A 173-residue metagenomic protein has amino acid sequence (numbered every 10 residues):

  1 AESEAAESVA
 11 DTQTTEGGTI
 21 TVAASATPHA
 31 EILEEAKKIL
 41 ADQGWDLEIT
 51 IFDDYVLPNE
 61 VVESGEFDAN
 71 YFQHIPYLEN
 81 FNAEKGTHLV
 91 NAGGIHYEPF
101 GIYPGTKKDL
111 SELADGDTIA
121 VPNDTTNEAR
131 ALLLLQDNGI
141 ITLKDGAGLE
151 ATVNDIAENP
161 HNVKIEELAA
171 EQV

Functional and structural regions predicted by a protein language model:
A1-T19, D42: Short, low-complexity disordered leader/linker segments with a strong preference for bacterial N-terminal type II
T15-T27, W45-I51, T118-I119: Short, well-ordered beta-strand elements
A26-E48, L57: Short, polar/charged alpha-helical segment
T27, D54-Y55, G65-E79, H96 (+1 more regions): Beta->alpha turn/N-cap motifs
I49-E60, A147-V173: Short helix-initiation/N-cap motifs at beta->coil->alpha
E63-Q73, D117, I140, H161-K164: Alpha-to-beta junction loops
N80-A92, K107: Ligand-binding "clamshell"
A92-T142: A conserved helix-loop-strand patch within extracytoplasmic ligand-binding domains of the periplasmic binding
